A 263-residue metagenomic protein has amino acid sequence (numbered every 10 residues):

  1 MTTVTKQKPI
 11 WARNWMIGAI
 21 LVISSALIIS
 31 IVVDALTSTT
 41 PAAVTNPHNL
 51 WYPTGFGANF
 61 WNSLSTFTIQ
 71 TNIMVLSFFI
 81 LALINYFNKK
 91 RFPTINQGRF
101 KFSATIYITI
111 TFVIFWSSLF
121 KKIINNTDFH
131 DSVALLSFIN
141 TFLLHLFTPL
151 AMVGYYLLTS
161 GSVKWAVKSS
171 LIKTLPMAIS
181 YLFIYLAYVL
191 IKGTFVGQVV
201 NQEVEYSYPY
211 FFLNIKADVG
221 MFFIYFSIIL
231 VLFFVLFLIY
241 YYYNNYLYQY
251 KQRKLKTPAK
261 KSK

Functional and structural regions predicted by a protein language model:
T3-A19: N-terminal membrane topogenic signal
K6-K8, F87-F100, G161-I172: Membrane-interface helix-boundary motifs at transmembrane edges
I10-W11, V196-Y242, Q249: Membrane-interface transmembrane-helix boundary segments in multi-pass integral membrane proteins
L21-L27, I106-F112, T174-F195: Hydrophobic alpha-helical membrane-insertion segments
V22-V44: Alpha-helical transmembrane segments of multi-pass membrane proteins
T40-W61: Perimembrane loop-to-helix junctions flanking transmembrane segments
T54-M74: Interfacial helix-start motif at the membrane-water boundary
T71-A82, L146-T159, F226-Y241: Hydrophobic cores of alpha-helical transmembrane segments in multi-pass inner/ER membrane proteins, independent
